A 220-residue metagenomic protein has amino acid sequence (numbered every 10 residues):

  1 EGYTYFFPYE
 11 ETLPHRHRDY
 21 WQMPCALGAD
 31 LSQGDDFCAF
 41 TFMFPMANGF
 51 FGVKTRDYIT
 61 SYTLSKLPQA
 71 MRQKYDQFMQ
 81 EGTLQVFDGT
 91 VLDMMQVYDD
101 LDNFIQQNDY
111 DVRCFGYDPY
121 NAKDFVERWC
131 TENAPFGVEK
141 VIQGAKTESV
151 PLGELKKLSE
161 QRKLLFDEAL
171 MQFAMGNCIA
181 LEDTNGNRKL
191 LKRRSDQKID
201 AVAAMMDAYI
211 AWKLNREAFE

Functional and structural regions predicted by a protein language model:
E1-Q143, S149, G153, D167-E220: RNase H-like, metal-dependent nuclease domains and their acidic two-metal-ion catalytic environment used
P151-Q161: Short, surface-exposed amphipathic charged segments that create phosphate/polyanion-binding patches used for binding
